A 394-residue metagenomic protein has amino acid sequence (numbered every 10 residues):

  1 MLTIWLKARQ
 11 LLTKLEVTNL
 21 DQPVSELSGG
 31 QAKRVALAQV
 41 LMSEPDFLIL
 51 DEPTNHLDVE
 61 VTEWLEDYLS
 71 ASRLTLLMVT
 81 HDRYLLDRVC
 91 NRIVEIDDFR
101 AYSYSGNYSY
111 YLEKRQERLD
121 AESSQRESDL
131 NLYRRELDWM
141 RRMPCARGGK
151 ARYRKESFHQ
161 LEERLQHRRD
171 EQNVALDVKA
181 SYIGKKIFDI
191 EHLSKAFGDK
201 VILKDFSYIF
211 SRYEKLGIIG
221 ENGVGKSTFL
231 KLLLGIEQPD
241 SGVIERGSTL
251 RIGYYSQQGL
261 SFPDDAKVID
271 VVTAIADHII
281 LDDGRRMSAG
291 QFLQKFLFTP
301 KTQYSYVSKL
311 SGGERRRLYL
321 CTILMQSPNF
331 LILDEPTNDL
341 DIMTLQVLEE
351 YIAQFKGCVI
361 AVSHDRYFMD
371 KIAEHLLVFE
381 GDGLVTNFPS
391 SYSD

Functional and structural regions predicted by a protein language model:
M1-R126, L176-D394: ABC ATP-binding cassette signature C-motif
N19, P144-R147, E162-L165, R169 (+3 more regions): A general structural signal marking secondary-structure boundaries and capping sites
R115-R147, A151-S157, L161-R168: Intracellular alpha-helical coupling/juxtamembrane segments of multi-pass membrane proteins
Q166-N173, G242: Active-site phosphate-binding and catalytic loops of NTP-dependent enzymes
